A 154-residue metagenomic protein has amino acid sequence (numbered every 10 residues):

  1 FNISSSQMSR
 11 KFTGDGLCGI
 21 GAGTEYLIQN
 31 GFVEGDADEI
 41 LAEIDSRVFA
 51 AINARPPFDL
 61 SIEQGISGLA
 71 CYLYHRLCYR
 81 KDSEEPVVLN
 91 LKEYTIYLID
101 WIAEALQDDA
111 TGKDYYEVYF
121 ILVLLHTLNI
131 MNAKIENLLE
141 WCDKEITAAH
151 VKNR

Functional and structural regions predicted by a protein language model:
F1-R154: Glycan-recognition and catalytic cores of secretory/periplasmic carbohydrate-active enzymes
